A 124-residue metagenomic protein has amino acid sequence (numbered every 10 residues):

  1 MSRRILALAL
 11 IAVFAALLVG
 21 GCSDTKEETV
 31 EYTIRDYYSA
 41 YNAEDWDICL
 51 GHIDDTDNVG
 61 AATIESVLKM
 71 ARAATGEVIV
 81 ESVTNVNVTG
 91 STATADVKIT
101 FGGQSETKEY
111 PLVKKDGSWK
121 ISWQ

Functional and structural regions predicted by a protein language model:
M1-S2: N-terminal secretory signal peptides that target proteins for export/translocation
I5-A12, A16-S39: Short, low-complexity N-terminal intrinsically disordered segments enriched in polar/charged residues
T25-T29, Y38-Y41, V59, Q104 (+1 more regions): Extracytoplasmic/periplasmic, Sec-exported soluble proteins
T33, Y41-N58: Short, well-ordered alpha-helical segments enriched in acidic and aromatic residues
T56, F101-G103, D116-S118: Solvent-exposed strand-loop boundary residues in beta-sheet-rich modules
I64-E109, Q124: Surface-exposed, charged secondary-structure patches
K108-W119: A short, surface-exposed beta-strand/turn
